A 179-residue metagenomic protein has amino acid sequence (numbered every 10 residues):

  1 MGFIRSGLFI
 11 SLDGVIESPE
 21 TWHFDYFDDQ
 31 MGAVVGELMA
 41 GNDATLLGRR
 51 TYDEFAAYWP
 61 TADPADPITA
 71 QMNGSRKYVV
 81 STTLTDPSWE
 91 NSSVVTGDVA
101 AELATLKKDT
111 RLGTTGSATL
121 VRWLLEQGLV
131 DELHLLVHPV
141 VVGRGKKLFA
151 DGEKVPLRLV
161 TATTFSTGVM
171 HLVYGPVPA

Functional and structural regions predicted by a protein language model:
M1-A179: Enzymes that bind and transform nitrogen-containing heteroaromatic metabolites
